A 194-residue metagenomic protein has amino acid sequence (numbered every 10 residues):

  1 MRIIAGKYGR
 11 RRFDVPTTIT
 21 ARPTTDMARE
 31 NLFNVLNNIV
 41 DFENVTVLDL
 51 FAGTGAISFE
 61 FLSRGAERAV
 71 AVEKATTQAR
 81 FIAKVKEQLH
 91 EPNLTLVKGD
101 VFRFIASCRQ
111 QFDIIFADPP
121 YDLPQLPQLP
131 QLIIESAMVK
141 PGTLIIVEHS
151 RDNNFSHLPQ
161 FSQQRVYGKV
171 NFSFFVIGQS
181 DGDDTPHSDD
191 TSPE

Functional and structural regions predicted by a protein language model:
M1-E194: Class I S-adenosyl-L-methionine-dependent methyltransferase catalytic core
